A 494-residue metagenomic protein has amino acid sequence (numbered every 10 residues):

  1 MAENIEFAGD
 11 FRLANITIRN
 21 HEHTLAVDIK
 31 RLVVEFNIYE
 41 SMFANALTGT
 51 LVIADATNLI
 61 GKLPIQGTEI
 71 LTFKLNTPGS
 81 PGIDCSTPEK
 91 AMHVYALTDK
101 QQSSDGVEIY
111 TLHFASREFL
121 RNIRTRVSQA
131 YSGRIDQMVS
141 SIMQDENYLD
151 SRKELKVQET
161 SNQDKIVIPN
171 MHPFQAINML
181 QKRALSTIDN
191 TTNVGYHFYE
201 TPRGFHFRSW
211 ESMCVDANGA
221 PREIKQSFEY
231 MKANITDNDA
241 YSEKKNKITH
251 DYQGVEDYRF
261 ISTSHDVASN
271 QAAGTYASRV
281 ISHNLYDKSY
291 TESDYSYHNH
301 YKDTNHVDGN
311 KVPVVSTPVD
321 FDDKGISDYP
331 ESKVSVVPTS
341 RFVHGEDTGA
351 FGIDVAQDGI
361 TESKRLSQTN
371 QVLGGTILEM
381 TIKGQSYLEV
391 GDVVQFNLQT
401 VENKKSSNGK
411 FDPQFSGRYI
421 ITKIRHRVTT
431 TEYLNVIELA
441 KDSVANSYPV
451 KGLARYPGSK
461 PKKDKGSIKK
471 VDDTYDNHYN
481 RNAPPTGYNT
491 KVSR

Functional and structural regions predicted by a protein language model:
M1-R124: Assembly/oligomerization scaffold segments
R12-A14, L47-G49, E69, P88-K90 (+7 more regions): Envelope-exposed proteins and targeting segments
F36-I65, E229-R494: An acidic/polar, Gly/Ser/Thr-rich interaction patch typically located in mid-to-C-terminal regions of proteins
I60, I123-S132, N162-I168, I377: Second-shell loop/turn segments in exported
G61, E146, Q181-I188, L398: Sec/Tat-exported extracytoplasmic proteins
L75-T77, S209, L398: Conserved "cap/hinge" positions at secondary-structure junctions
I109-L112, S116-E118, L155-T263, V267-Y276 (+1 more regions): Short beta-strand-centered interaction patches in the first periplasmic/extracellular domains of large envelope
N122, V139-I168: N-terminal export/assembly leaders
